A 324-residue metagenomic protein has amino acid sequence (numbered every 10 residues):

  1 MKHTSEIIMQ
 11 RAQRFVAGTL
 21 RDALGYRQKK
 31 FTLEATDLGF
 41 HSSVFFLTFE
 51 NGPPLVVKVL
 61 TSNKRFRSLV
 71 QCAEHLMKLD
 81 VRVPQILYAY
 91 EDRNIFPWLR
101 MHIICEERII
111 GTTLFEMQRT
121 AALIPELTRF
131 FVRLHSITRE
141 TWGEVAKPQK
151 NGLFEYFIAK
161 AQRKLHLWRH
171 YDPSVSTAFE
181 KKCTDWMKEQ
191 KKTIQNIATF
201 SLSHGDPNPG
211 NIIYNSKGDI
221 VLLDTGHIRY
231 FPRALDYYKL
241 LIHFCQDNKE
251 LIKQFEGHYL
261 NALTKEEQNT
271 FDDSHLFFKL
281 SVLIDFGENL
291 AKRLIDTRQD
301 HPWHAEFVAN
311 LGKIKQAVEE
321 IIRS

Functional and structural regions predicted by a protein language model:
M1-A12, T61: A short, highly charged nucleic-acid-interacting micro-segment common to nuclease and nuclease-linked defense proteins
R11-R27, R139-G205, N310-I322: An alpha-helical support segment within catalytic cores of ATP-dependent transferases
Y26-A35: Conserved N-terminal boundary motif of the eukaryotic protein kinase catalytic domain
E34-D37, T48-V145: ATP-binding pocket architecture of kinase catalytic cores
S43-T48, K188-L235: Active-site acidic catalytic loop and adjacent metal/ATP-binding pocket of ATP-dependent phosphoryl transfer enzymes
T61, I110, P207-P209, H227 (+1 more regions): Short, glycine/acidic-enriched loop or turn micro-motifs at the edges of active sites
A73, A122-L123, V221, Y238-L240: Glycine-rich, phosphate-binding/catalytic loops in enzymes
A234-K265, K279-K313: Active-site activation/catalytic loop segments of kinase-like enzymes and analogous catalytic loops in related
